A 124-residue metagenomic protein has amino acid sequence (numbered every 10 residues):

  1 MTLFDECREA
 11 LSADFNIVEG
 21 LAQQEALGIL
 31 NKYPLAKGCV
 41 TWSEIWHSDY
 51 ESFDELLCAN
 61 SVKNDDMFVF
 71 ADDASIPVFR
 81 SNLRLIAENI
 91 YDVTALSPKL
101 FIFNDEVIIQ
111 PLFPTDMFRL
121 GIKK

Functional and structural regions predicted by a protein language model:
M1-F118, I122-K124: Structured alpha/beta or helical-core interaction and ligand-binding surfaces enriched in interleaved
